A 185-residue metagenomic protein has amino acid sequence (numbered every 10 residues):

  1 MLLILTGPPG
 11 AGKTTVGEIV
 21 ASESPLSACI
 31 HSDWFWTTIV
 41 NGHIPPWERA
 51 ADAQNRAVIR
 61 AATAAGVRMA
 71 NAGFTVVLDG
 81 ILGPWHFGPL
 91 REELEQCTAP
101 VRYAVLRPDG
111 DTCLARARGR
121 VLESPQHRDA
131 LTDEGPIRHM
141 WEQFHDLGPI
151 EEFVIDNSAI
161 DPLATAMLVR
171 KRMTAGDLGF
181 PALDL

Functional and structural regions predicted by a protein language model:
L5: Hydrophobic anchor at the beta1->P-loop junction of P-loop NTPases
P8: P-loop (Walker A) phosphate-binding loop of NTP-binding proteins
A11: ATP-binding Walker
T14: Walker A/P-loop
G17-V67: Conserved substrate/cofactor phosphate-moiety recognition/catalytic segment in nucleotide-dependent phosphotransferases
Q54-C97: Glycine-rich phosphate-binding loop used to anchor ATP phosphates in small-molecule kinases, encompassing both
C97-G119, I155: Conserved phosphate-donor/acceptor-positioning beta-strand/loop module used by diverse small-molecule
L122-L168, F180-L185: Small-molecule kinase domains that catalyze NTP-dependent phosphoryl transfer to phosphate-bearing small molecules
